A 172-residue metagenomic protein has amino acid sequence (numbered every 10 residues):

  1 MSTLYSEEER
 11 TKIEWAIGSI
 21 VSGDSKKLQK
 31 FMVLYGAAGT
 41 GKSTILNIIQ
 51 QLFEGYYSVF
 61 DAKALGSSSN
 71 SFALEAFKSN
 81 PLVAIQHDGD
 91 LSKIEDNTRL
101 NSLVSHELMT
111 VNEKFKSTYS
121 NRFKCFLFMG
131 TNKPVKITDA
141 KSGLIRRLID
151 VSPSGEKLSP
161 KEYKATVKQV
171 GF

Functional and structural regions predicted by a protein language model:
M1-N80, I149-S152: P-loop NTPase catalytic core of nucleic-acid-dependent motor ATPases
S22, E54, N97-Y119: Conserved catalytic/switch belt of AAA+ P-loop NTPases
G36, Q86-G89: Walker B catalytic acidic pair
F72-S79, V111-G130: AAA+/SF3 P-loop NTPase mechanochemical coupling elements
D90-L91, N132-K136, S154-S159: Conserved nucleotide-binding/hydrolysis micro-motifs of P-loop NTPases
S92-N97, D139-A140: Conserved ATPase-coupling elements of RecA-like P-loop NTPase cores
N121-K124, A140-F172: Phosphate-sensing "switch" segment of ASCE/P-loop ATPases
